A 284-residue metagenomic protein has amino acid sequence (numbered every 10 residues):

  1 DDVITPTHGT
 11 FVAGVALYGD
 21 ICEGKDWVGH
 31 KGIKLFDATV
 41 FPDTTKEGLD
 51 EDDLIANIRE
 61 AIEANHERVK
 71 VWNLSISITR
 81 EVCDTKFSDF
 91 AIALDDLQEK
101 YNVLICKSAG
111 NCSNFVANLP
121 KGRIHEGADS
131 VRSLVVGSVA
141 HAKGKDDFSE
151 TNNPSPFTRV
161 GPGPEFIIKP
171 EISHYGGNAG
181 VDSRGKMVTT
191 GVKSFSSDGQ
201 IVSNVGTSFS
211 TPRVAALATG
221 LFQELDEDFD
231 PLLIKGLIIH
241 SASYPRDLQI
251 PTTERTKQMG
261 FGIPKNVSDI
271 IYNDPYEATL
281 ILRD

Functional and structural regions predicted by a protein language model:
D1-E51, N102, D129-R132, G163-K169 (+2 more regions): Subtilisin-like serine protease catalytic core
D1-K25, R59, R68-L74, T79-R80 (+4 more regions): Secondary-structure-rich domain cores
T39-T44, I78, A109-S113, V139-A142 (+2 more regions): Acidic, glycine-rich active-site loops and adjacent beta-strand->loop/helix elements that engage anionic groups
F41-R132, V202-V205, F209-T211: Substrate-binding/access-modulating region of protease and related hydrolase catalytic domains
D53-A56, F87-I92, C112, A117-H125 (+3 more regions): Short secondary-structure boundary/capping segments
L94, I172, L217, I238: Divalent metal-coordination and catalytic microenvironments
R123-A215: Extracellular S/T/G-rich loop segment that most often corresponds to the catalytic His/Ser-adjacent loop
D226-D284: C-terminal subdomain of the subtilisin-like protease fold in secreted/lumenal serine endopeptidases
